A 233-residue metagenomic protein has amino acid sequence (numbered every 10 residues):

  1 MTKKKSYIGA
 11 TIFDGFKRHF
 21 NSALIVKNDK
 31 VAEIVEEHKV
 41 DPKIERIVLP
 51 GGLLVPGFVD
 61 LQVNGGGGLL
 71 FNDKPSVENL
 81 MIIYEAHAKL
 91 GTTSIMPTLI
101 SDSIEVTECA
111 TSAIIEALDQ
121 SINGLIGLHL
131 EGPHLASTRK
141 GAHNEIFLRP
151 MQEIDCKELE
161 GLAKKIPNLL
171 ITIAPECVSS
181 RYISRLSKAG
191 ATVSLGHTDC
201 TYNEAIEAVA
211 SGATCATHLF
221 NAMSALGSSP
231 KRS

Functional and structural regions predicted by a protein language model:
M1-V40: N-terminal metal-binding scaffold of metallo-dependent hydrolase/deaminase domains
T2-I8, V40-M81, E85: Replace "His-x-His-based motif
A10, L24, D29, G51 (+5 more regions): Divalent metal-coordination and catalytic microenvironments
N64-G66, M81-A110, N123-A136, A163-V178 (+2 more regions): Divalent metal-dependent hydrolysis catalytic cores, especially in the metallo-beta-lactamase
G65-V77, N144-R149, T192-G196: Active-site mouth loops of central-metabolism enzymes
V77-E78, A110-A113, S229-S233: Charged helix-capping and loop-helix junction motifs
S137-G161: Conserved phosphate-binding/catalytic loop of the ribokinase/pfkB sugar-kinase fold
K157, G161-S233: Active-site core of metal-dependent hydrolases
